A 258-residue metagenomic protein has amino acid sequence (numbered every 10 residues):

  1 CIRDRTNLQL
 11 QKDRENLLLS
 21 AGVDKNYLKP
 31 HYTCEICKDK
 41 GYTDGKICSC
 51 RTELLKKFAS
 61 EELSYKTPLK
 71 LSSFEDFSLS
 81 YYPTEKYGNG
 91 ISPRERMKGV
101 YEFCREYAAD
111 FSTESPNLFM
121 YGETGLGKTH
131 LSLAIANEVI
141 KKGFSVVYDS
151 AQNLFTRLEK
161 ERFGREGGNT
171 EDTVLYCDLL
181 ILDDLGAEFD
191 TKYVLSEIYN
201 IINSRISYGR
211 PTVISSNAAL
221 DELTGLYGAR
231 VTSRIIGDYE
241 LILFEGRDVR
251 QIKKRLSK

Functional and structural regions predicted by a protein language model:
C1-I2: Short, small-residue-biased leader/transition segments that mark boundaries at the very start of proteins
G22-S72: Interdomain "pre-motor" coupling segment immediately N-terminal to P-loop NTPase/helicase cores
K70-L118: Pre-Walker A (pre-P-loop) alpha-helix and adjacent loop at the N terminus of AAA/AAA+ ATPase modules, a conserved
T84-K98, V139-Y176, K192: Short glycine-rich substrate-engagement loop in P-loop NTPases that contacts/grips substrate
E114-L131: Walker A/P-loop nucleotide-binding motif
P116, F144-S145, Y176-L179, Y208-I214: Loop/turn-to-beta-strand initiation segments
L154-E161, R165, L185-K258: Replace "adjacent to P-loop NTPase cores in ATP/GTP-dependent enzymes" with "adjacent to NTP-binding cores
